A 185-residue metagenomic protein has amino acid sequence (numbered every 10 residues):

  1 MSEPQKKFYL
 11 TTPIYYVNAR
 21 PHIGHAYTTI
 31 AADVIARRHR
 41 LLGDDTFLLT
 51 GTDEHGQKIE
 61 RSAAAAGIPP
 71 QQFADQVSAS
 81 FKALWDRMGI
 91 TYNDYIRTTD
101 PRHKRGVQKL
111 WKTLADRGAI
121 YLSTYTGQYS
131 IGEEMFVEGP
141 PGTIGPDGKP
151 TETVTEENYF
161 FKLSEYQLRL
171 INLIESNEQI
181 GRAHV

Functional and structural regions predicted by a protein language model:
S2-R182: N-terminal, positively charged nucleic-acid-binding surface of large information/translation enzymes
